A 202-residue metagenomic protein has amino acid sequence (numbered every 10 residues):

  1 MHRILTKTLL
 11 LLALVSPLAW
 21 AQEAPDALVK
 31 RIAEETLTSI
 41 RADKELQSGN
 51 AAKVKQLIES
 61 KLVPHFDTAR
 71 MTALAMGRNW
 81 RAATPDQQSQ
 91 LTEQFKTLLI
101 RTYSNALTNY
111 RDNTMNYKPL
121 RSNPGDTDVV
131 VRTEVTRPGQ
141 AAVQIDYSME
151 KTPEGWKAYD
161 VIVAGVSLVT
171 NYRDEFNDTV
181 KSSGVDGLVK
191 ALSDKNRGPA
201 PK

Functional and structural regions predicted by a protein language model:
M1-L9: Bacterial N-terminal signal peptides that target proteins for export
P17-A21: Sec/Tat signal peptide C-region and signal peptidase I cleavage site
Q22-E23, E34, T38, Q140 (+2 more regions): Compositionally biased, proline/threonine/alanine/serine-rich low-complexity intrinsically disordered stretches
E23-Y103: Early exported N-terminus immediately downstream of N-terminal targeting peptides
W80, T97-L98, S122-N123, T136-R137 (+1 more regions): Solvent-exposed loop/turn segments at secondary-structure junctions within structured extracellular/periplasmic domains
R101-V143, K195-K202: Surface-exposed, charged secondary-structure patches
A142-T170: Short beta-strand edge/turn micro-motifs at domain boundaries
D160-K202: Low-complexity, intrinsically disordered terminal/linker segments enriched in charged and Gly/Pro repeats
